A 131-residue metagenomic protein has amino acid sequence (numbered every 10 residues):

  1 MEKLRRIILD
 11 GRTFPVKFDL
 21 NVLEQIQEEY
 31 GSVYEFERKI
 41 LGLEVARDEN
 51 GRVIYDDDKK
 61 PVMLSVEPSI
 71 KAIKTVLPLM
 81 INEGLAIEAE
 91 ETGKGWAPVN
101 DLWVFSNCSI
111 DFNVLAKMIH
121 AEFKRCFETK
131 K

Functional and structural regions predicted by a protein language model:
M1-T13, V33-E67, K71, L85-K131: Charged interaction scaffolds used for protein-protein
L20-K39: Short, surface-exposed, low-complexity cationic segments
K71-E83: Short, hydrophobic/amphipathic alpha-helical patches that form generic packing surfaces within helical domains
